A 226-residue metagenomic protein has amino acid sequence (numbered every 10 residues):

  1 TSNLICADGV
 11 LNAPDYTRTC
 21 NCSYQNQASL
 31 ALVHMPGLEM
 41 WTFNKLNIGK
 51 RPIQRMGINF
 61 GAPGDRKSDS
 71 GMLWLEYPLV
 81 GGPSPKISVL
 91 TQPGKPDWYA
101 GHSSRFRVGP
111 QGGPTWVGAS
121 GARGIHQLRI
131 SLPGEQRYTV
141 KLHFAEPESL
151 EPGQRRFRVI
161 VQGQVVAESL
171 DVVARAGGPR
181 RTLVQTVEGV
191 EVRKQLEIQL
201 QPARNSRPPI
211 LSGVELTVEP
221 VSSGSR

Functional and structural regions predicted by a protein language model:
T1-K50: Noncatalytic, solvent-exposed loop/strand surfaces of beta-propeller-type extracellular/periplasmic domains
E39-R226: Compositionally biased, intrinsically disordered or flexible polar/acidic segments
